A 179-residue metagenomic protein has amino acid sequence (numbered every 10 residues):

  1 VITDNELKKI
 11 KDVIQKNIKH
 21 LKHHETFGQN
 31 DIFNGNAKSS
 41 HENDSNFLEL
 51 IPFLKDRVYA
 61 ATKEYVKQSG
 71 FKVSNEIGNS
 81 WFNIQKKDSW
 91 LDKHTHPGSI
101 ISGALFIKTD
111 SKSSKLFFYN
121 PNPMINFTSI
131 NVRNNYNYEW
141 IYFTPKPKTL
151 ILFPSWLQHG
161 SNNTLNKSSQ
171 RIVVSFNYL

Functional and structural regions predicted by a protein language model:
V1-S69: Non-heme Fe(II)/2-oxoglutarate
I2-T3, Q85, F106-K108, N177-L179: Solvent-exposed residues in well-ordered beta-strands and their adjoining turns, especially edge/terminal strands
N43, L48-G78, K86-I100, I107-S111: Active-site region of the double-stranded beta-helix
I77, Y138, S169-V173: Short edge beta-strand segments in beta-sheet-rich domains
N83-L152, N162: Catalytic core of non-heme Fe(II) oxygenases with the double-stranded beta-helix
G103-L105, S168-L179: A short hydrophobic beta-strand segment most commonly corresponding to one strand of the jelly-roll/cupin
